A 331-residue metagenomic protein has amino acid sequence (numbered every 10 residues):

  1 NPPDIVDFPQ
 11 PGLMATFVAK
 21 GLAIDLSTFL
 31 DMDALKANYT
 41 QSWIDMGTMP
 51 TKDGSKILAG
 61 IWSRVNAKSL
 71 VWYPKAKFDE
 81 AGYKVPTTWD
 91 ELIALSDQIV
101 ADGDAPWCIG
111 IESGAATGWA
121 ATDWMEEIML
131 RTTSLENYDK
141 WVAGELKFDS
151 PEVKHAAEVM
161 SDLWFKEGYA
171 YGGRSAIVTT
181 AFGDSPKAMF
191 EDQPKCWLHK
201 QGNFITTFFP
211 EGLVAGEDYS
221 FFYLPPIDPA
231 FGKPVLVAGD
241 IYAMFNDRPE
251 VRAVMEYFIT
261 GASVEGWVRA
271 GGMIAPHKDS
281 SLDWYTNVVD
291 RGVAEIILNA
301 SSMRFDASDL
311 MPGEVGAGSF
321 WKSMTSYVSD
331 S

Functional and structural regions predicted by a protein language model:
N1-G12, A181-G183: Early extracytoplasmic/lumenal segment of secretory-pathway proteins
N1-P2, A81-K84, W164-T180, K195 (+1 more regions): A local structural motif
P9-L70, I93, A120, V288-V289: Hinge/lid segment of periplasmic solute-binding proteins
S27-S42, T51, I111-A115, R131-H155 (+3 more regions): Short, solvent-exposed loop/beta-turn-alpha elements that line the ligand-binding surface or hinge of extracytoplasmic
Q41-I44, T51, F222, V268-M324: Long, aromatic- and glycine/proline-rich binding clefts that accommodate carbohydrate-like moieties
P50-S63, S69, I93-L146: Extracytoplasmic/periplasmic solute-binding protein
K56, A76, E80-A81, Q201-F204 (+1 more regions): Extracytoplasmic/periplasmic substrate-recognition and gating elements
S96-Q98, V142-V178: Glycine-centered hinge/linker elements that transmit conformational signals in sensory and ligand-binding systems
